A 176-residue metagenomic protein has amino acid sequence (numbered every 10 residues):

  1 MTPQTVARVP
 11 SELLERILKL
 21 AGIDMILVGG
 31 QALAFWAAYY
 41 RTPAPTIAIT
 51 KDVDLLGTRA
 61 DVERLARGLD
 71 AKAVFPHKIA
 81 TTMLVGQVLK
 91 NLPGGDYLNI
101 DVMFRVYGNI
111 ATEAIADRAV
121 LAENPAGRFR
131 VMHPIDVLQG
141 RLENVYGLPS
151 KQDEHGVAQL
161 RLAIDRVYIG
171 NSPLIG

Functional and structural regions predicted by a protein language model:
M1-G176: Compositionally biased terminal segments of proteins
